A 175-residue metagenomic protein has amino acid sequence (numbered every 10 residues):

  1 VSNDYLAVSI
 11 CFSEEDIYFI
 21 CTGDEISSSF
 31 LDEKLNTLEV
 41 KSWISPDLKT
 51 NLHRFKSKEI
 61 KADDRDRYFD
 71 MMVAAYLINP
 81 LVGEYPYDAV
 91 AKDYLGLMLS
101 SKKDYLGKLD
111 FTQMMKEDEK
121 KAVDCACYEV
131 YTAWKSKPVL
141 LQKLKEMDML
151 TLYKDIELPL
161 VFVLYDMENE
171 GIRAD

Functional and structural regions predicted by a protein language model:
V1-Y94: Conserved RNase H-like, two-metal-ion catalytic cores of nucleic-acid enzymes
K58, Y94-L95, M147, E170: Residues at alpha-helix termini
A91, L95-L97, C127-Y128: An acidic intrinsically disordered interaction segment
S100, Y105-D175: Mixed-charge, glycine-rich, non-catalytic linkers/tails in nucleic-acid processing enzymes
